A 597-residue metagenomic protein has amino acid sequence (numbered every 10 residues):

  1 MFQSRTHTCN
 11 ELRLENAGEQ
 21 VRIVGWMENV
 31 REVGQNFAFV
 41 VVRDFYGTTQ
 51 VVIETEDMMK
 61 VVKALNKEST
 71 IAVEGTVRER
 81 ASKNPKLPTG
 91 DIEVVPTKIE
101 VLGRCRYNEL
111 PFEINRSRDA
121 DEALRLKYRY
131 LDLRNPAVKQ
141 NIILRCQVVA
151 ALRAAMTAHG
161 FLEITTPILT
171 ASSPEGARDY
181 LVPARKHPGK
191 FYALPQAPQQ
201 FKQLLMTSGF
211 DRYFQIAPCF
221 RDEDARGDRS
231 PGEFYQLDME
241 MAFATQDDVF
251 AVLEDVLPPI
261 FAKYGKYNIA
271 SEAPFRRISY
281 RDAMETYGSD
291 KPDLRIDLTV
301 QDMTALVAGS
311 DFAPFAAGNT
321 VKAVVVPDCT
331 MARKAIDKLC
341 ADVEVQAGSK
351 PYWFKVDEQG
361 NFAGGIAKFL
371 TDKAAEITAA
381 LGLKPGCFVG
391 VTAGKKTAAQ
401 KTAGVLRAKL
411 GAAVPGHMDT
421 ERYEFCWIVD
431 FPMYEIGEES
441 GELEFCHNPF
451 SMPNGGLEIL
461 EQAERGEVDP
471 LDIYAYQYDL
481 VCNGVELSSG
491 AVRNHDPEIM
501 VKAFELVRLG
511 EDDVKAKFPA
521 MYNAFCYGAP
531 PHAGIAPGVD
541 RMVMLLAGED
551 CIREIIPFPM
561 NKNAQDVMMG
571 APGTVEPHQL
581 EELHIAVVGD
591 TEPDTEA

Functional and structural regions predicted by a protein language model:
M1-A597: Class II aminoacyl-tRNA synthetase catalytic cores and aaRS-like
